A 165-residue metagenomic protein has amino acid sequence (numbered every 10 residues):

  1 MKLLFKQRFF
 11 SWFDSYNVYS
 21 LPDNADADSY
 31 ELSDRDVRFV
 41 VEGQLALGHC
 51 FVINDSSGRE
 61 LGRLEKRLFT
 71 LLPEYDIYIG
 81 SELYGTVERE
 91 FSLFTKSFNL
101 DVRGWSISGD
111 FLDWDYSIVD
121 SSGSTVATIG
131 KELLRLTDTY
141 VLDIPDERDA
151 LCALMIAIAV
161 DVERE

Functional and structural regions predicted by a protein language model:
M1-E165: Intrinsically disordered, low-complexity proline/glycine-rich segments
